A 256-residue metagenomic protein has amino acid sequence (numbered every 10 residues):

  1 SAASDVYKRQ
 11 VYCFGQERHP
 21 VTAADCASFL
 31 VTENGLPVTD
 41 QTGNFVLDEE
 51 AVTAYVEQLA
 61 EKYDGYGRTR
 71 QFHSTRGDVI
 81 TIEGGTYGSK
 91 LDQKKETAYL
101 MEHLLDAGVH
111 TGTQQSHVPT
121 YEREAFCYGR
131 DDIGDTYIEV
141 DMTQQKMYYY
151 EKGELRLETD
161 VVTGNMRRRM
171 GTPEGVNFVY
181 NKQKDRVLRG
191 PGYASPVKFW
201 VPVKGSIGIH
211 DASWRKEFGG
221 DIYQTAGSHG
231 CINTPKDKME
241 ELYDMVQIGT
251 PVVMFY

Functional and structural regions predicted by a protein language model:
A2-Y7: Short, small-residue-biased leader/transition segments that mark boundaries at the very start of proteins
F14-Q16, S74-G77, Y150-G153, K204-G205: Short acidic-glycine loop/turn motifs at beta-strand connectors
L36-V46, I82-L91, I133-T136, L188 (+2 more regions): Second-shell loop/turn segments in exported
E50-Q58, K94, A98, E102 (+3 more regions): Solvent-exposed, polar/charged alpha-helical surfaces in well-ordered, non-transmembrane soluble domains, broadly
T53-A54, K62, G171-E174, D185-Y256: Exported/periplasmic cell-wall-interacting domains
A54, Q58-E83, G88-L91, K95-E96: Extended, domain-scale alpha-helical bundle/helix-rich regions
I82-R169: Cell wall/extracellular polymer interaction/catalysis modules
G129-G219: Gly/Pro-biased beta-strand-loop elements
